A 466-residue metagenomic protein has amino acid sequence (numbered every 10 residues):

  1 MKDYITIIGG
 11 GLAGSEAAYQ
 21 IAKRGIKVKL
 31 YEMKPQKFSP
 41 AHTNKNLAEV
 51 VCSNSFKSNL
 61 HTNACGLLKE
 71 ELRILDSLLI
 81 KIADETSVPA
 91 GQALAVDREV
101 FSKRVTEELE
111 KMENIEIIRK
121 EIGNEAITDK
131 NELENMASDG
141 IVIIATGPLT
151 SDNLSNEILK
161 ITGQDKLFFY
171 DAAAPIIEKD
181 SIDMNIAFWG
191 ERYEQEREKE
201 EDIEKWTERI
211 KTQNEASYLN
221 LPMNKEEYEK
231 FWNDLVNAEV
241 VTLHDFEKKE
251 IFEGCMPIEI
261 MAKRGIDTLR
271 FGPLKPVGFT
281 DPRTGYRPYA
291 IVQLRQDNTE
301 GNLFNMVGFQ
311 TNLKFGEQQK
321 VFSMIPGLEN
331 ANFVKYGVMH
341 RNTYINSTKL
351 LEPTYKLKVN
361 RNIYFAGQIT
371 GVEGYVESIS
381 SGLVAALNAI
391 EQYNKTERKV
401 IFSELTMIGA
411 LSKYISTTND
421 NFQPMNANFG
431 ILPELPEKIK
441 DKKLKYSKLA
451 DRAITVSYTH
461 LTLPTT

Functional and structural regions predicted by a protein language model:
I5-I26: N-terminal Rossmann-like FAD-binding beta1-loop-alpha1 element of flavoenzymes
Q20, R24-I26, Y31-I80: N-terminal FAD cofactor-binding segment of flavoenzymes
H61-T106: A conserved beta-strand/loop capping segment in the N-terminal third of enzymes that catalyze redox or closely related
V88-R104, T146-D152, F309-G316: Short beta-strand to alpha-helix junction loop
E116-R287, Q293, N312: Predominantly flavin-linked oxidoreductase catalytic cores and closely associated redox partners
N305-V372, I379-S380, V400-T417, P424-N428 (+1 more regions): A glycine-rich dinucleotide-binding beta-alpha-beta segment and adjacent secondary-structure elements that constitute
I379-K399: Internal hydrophobic alpha-helix adjacent to the cofactor/substrate pocket in enzyme cavities
T459-T465: Conserved small/polar residues in nucleotide/adenosyl-binding loops
